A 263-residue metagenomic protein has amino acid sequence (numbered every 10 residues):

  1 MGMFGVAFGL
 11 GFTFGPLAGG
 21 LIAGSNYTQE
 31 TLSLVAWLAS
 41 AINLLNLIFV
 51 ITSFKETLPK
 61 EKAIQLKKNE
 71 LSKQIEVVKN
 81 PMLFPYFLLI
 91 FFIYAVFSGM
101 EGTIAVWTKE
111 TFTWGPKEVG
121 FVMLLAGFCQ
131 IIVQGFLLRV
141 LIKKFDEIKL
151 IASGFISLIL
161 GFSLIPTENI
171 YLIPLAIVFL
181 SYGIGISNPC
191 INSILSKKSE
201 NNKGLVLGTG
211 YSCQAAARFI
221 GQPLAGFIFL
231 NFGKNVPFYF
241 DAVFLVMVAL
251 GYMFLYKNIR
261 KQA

Functional and structural regions predicted by a protein language model:
F4-T52: Helix-loop-helix hairpin linking two adjacent transmembrane segments in secondary transporters
G24-S40, F227-L245: A membrane-interface helix-boundary motif in multi-pass transporters
A41-K60, G251-Y256: C-terminal membrane-cytosol helix-exit motif in multi-pass small-molecule transporters
K55-L88: Juxtamembrane intracellular "pre-TM" segments in multi-pass secondary transporters
G102-E118: Short amphipathic helix-loop junctions that connect adjacent transmembrane helices in Major Facilitator Superfamily/SLC
V133-D146, F229: Helix-to-loop junctions at the C-terminal end of transmembrane segments in multipass secondary transporters
D146-I191: C-terminal transmembrane helical hairpin of 12-TM major facilitator-type secondary transporters
N201-N231: A late C-terminal transmembrane helix in Major Facilitator Superfamily
